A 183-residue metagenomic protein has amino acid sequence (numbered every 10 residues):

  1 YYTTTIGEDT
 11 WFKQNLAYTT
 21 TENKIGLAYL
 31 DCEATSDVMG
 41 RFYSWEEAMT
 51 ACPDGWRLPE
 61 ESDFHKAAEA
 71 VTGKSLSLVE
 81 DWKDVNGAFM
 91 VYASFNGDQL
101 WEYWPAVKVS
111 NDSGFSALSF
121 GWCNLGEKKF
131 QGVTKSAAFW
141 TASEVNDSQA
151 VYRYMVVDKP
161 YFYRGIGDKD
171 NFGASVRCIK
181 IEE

Functional and structural regions predicted by a protein language model:
Y1-E183: Conserved positions within compact, well-structured domain cores
